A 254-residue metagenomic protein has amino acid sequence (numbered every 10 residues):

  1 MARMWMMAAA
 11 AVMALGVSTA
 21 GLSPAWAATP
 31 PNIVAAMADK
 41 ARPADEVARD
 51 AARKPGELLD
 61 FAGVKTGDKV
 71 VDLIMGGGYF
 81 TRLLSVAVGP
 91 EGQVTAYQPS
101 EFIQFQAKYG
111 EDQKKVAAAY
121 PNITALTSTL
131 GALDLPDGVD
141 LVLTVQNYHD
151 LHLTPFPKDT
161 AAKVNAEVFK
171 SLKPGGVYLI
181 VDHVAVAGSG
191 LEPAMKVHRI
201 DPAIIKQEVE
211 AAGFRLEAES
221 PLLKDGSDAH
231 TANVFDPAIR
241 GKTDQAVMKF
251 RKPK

Functional and structural regions predicted by a protein language model:
I33-F61, K65: Class I SAM-dependent methyltransferase Rossmann-like catalytic core, especially the SAM/SAH-binding loop
T66-G67, P90-E91, L172-Y178: Short glycine-dipeptide loop
T66-G76: Conserved class I S-adenosyl-L-methionine
S85-V86, K158-P174: A short glycine-rich, Lys/Arg-flanked "PGG" loop and its adjoining helix->strand segment in the class I
Q106-L133: S-adenosyl-L-methionine
Y120, L133-Q146: A short acidic, Gly/Pro-enriched loop at the edge of an enzyme's catalytic core that lines a small-molecule cofactor
G190-E217: Conserved Class I S-adenosyl-L-methionine
S227-K254: Core SAM-dependent methyltransferase catalytic element
